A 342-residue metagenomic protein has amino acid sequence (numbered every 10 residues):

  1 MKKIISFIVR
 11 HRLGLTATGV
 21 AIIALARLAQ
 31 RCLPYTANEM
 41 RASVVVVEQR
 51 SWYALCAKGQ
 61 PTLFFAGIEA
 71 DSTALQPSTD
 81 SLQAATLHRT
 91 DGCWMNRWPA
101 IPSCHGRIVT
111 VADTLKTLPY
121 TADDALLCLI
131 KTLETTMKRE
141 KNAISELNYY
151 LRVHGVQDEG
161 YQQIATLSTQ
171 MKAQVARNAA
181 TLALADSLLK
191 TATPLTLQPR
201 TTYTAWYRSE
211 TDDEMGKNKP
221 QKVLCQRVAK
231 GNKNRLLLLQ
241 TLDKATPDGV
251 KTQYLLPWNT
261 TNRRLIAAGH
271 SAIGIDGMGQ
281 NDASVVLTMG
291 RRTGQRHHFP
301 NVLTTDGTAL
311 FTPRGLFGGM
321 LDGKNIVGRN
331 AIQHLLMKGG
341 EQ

Functional and structural regions predicted by a protein language model:
M1-G19: N-terminal Sec-pathway targeting helices
I22-A37: Membrane-interface motif at the C-terminal end of an N-terminal transmembrane signal
C32, G216-P220, Q226, D243-L303 (+1 more regions): Flexible, gly/ser-rich surface segments that form the specificity/activation loops bordering the active-site cleft
L33-T36, A42-Q198, G307-G328: Catalytic histidine site
V47, P194-N218, R264-I275: Short conserved beta-strand and strand-loop elements enriched in small hydrophobics with frequent Asp/Gly
H105, R235-K244: Conserved beta strand-loop-helix elements of the APE1-like EEP
T202, G231-N234: Acidic/His-rich structured neighborhood in mature extracellular/periplasmic domains
N325-K338: A short, polar/charged loop-to-alpha-helix boundary motif
